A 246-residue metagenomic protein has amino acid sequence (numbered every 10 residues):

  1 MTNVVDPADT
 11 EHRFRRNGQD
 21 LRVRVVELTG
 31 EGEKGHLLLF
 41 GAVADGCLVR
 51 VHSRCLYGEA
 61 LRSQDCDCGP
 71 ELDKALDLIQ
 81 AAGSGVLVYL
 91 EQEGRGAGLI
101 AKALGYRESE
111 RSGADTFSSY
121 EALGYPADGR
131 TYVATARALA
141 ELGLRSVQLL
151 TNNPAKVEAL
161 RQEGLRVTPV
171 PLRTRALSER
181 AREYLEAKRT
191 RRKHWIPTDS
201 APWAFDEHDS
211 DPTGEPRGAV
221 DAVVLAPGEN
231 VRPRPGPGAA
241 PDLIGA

Functional and structural regions predicted by a protein language model:
M1-A246: Catalytic domains of riboflavin
